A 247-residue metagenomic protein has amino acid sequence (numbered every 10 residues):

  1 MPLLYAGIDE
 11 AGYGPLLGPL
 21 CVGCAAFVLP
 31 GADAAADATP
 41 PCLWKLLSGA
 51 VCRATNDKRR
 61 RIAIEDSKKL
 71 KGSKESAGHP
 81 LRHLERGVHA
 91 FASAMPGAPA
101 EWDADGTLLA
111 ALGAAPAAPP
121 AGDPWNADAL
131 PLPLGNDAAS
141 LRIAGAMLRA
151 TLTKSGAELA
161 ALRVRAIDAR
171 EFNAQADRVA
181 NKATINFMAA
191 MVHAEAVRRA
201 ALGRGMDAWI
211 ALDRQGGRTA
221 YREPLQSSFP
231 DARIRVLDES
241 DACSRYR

Functional and structural regions predicted by a protein language model:
M1-R247: RNase H-like, Mg2+-dependent phosphodiesterase core, and more generally RNA phosphate-backbone-engaging helix-loop
